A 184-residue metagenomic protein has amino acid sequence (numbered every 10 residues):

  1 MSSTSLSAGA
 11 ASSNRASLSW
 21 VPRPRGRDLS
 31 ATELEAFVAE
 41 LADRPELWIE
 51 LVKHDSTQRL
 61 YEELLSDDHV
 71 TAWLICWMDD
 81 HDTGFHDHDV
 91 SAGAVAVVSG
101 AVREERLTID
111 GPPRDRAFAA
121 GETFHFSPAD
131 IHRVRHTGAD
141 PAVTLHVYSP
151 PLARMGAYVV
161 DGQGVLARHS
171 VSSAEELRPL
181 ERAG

Functional and structural regions predicted by a protein language model:
M1-P45: N-terminal leader/capping segments at the start of a protein or of a new domain
I49-H81: A short glycine-rich, His/Asp/Glu-containing loop-to-beta-strand
W73-H88, S127-A129: Conserved short histidine dyad/triad with adjacent acidic residue
D79, V90-E105: Glycine- and acidic-residue-biased ligand/ion/polar-headgroup-sensing regions
A94, A139-M155: A short hydrophobic beta-strand segment most commonly corresponding to one strand of the jelly-roll/cupin
A94, T108-H132, S170-V171: Short acidic-glycine-tyrosine-enriched beta hairpin
V134-G138: Asparagine-centered strand-capping/turn motif at beta-strand->loop junctions
Y158, G162-G184: Acidic/histidine-enriched, glycine/proline-rich intrinsically disordered or flexible terminal extensions
